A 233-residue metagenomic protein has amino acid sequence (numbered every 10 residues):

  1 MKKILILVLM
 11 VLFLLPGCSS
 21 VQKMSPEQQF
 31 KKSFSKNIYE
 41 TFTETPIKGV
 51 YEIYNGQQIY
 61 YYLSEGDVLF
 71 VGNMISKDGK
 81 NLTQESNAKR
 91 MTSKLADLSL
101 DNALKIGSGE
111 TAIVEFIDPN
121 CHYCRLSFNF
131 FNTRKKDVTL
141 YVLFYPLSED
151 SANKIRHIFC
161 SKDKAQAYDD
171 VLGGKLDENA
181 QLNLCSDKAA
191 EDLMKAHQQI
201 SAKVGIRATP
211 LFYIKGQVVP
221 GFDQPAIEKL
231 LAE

Functional and structural regions predicted by a protein language model:
L5-L7, C18-R156, D170, Q181-T209 (+2 more regions): Extracytoplasmic thiol/disulfide redox context detector
L9-L14: Hydrophobic core
I158-K162: Mechanochemical coupling/switch segment within NTP-driven translocation systems
D163-Q181: Catalytic cores of secreted/periplasmic lytic hydrolases that degrade extracellular macromolecules
